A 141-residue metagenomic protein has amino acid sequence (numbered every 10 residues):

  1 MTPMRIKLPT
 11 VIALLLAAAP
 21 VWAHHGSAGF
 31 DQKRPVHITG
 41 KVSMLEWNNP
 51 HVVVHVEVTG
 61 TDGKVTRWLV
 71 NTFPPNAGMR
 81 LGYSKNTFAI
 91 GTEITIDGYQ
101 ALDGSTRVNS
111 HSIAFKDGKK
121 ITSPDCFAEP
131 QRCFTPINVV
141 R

Functional and structural regions predicted by a protein language model:
M1-V11: Bacterial N-terminal signal peptides that target proteins for export
W22-V36: Short boundary/loop segments of OB/S1/cold-shock single-stranded nucleic-acid-binding domains
P35-P50: Structural detector for short beta-strands of small beta-barrel domains
N48-V58: Short aromatic-glycine-enriched beta-strand elements
R80-I96: Short nucleic-acid-contacting surface segments enriched for D/E, G, S/T with interspersed K/R
A101-D125: OB-fold/S1-family single-stranded nucleic acid-binding modules
K119-R141: Extended, charge-rich, solvent-exposed interface segments
